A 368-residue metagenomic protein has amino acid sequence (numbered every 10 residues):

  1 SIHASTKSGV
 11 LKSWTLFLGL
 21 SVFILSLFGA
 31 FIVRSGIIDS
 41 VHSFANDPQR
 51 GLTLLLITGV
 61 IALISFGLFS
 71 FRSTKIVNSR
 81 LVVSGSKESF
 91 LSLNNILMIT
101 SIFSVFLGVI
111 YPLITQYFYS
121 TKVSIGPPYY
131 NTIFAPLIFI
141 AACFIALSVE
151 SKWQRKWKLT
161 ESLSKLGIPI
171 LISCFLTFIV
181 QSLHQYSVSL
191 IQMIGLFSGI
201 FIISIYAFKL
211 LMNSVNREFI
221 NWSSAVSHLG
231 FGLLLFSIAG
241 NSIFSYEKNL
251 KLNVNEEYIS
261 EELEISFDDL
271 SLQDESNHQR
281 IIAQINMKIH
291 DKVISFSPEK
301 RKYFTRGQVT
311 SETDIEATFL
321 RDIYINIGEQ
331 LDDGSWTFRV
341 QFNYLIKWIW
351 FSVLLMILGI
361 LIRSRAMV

Functional and structural regions predicted by a protein language model:
S1-I24, F28: Conserved active-site neighborhood of enzyme catalytic/cofactor-binding cores
H3-A4, I64-F71, R280, G328: Short, surface-exposed, charge-dense and proline/glycine-enriched linear segments
T15, G19, I38-S260, I265 (+1 more regions): Contiguous transmembrane helix-bundle modules in multi-pass membrane proteins
F31: Catalytic-core segments of nucleotide cyclases and related cyclic-nucleotide turnover enzymes
I170-S173, G232-M367: Accessory, solvent-exposed terminal regions and/or long lumenal/extracellular loops of proteins
